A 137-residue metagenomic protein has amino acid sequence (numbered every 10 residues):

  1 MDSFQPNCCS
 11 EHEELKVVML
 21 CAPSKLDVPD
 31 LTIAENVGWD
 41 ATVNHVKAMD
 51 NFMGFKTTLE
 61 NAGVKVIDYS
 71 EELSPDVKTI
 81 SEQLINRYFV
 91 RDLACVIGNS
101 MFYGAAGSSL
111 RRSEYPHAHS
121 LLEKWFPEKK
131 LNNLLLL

Functional and structural regions predicted by a protein language model:
M1-L137: The feature marks the mature, well-folded catalytic cores of soluble enzymes
